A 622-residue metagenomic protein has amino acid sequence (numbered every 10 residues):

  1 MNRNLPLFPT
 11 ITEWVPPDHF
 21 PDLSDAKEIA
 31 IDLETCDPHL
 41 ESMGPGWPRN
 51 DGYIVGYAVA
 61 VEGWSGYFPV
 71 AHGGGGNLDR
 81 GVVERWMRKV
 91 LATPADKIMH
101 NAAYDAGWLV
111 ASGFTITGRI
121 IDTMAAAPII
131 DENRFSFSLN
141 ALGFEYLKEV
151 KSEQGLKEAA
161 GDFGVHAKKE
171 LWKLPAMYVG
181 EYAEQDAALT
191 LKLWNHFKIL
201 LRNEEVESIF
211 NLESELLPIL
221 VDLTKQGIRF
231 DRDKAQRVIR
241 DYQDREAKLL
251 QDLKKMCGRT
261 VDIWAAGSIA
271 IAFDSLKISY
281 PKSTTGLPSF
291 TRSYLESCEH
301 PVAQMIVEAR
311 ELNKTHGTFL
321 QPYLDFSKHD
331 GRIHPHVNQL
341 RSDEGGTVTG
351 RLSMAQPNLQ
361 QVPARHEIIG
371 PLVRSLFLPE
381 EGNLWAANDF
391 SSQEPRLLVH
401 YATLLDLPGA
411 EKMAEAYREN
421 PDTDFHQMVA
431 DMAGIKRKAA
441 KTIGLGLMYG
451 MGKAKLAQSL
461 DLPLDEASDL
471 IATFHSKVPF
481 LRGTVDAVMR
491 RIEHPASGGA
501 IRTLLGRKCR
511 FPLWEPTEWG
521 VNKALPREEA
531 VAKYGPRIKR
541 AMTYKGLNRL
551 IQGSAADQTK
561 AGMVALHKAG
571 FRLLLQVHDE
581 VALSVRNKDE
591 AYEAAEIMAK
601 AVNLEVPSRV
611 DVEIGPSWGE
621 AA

Functional and structural regions predicted by a protein language model:
M1-G73, T117, R134, F144-E149 (+9 more regions): Conserved "right-hand" nucleotidyltransferase catalytic core of DNA-directed polymerases
A30, A95-D105, W385-A387: Acidic beta-strand-to-loop metal/phosphate-binding motif
D37-L40, A103-F114, A127-I130, I269-K277 (+2 more regions): Short active-site loop/helix that positions an aromatic residue
E62-K97: Nucleic-acid-processing active sites and adjacent nucleic-acid-binding tracks, predominantly divalent metal-dependent
T115-E132, L139-F144, D422-H426, V612: Conserved beta-strand -> loop -> alpha-helix junction used to position metal-binding or nucleic-acid-contacting
Q185-K192, Y544-H567: Conserved pre-motif C helix in the palm subdomain of viral-like polymerases
K477-V478, E596-V606: A common structural junction motif
S608-A622: Short proline/glycine- and acidic-rich turn/helix-capping motifs at secondary-structure junctions
